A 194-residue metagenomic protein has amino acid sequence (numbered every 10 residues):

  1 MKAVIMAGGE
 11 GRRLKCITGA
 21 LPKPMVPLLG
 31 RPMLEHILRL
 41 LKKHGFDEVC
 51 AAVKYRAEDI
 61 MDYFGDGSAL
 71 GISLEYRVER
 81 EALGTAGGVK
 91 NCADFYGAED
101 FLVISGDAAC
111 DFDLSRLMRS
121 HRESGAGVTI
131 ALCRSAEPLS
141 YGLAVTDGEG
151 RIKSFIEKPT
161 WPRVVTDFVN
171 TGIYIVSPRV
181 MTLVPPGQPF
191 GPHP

Functional and structural regions predicted by a protein language model:
M1-M61: N-terminal glycine-rich phosphate-binding loop and ensuing alpha1 helix
E10, D107-A108: Active-site metal-binding loops of divalent metal-dependent hydrolases
L38-R39, A57, G65, K90 (+2 more regions): Short alpha-helix within the catalytic core of nucleotide-sugar-dependent glycosyltransferases
D47-E48, E99, G127: Short acidic/polar active-site loop segments enriched in Thr and Asp
D59-V103, V164-V165: Short phosphate-binding loop-to-helix
L83, A108-D111: A short, conserved beta-strand element in the Rossmann-like catalytic core that flanks the donor/metal-binding loop
D100-L102, A109, S115-R122, S135-P138 (+1 more regions): Catalytic-core segments of class I nucleotidyltransferases/pyrophosphorylases that form NMP-activated intermediates
S124-R134: A short, conserved acidic/glycine-rich loop-to-beta-strand motif that forms the donor nucleotide-sugar/metal
